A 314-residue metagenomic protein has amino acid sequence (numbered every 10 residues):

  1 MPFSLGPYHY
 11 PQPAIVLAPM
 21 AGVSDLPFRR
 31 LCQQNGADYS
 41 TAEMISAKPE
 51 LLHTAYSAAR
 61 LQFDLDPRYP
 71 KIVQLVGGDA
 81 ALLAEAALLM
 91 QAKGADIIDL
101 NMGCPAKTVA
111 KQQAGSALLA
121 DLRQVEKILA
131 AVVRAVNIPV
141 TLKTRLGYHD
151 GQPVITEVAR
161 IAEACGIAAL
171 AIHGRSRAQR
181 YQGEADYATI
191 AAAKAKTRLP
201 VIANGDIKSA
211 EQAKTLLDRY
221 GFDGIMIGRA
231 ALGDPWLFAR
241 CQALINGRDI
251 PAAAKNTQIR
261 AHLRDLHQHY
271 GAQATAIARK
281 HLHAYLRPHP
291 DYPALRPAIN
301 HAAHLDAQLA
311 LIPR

Functional and structural regions predicted by a protein language model:
M1-S4, Y8-P11, I15, A21 (+8 more regions): Alpha/beta catalytic cores of nucleotide-metabolism and tRNA/nucleoside-modifying enzymes
P2-P11, M20-K93: Glycine-rich, positively charged N-terminal anion/phosphate-binding segment
I15-P19, S40-A42, K71-L75, I98 (+4 more regions): Hydrophobic faces of well-ordered beta-strands that scaffold small-molecule active sites in alpha/beta enzyme cores
M20-G22, I45-A47, V76-G78, G103-P105 (+4 more regions): Active-site beta-loop-alpha junctions enriched in small/polar residues
Q34, A84-A114, R123-L199, R219: Alpha/beta enzyme core
S116, H173, A243-I245: Short glycine/proline- and charge-enriched loop/turn segments that cap or connect secondary-structure elements
L119: Aromatic- and acidic-residue-enriched carbohydrate-binding clefts of CAZyme catalytic domains
